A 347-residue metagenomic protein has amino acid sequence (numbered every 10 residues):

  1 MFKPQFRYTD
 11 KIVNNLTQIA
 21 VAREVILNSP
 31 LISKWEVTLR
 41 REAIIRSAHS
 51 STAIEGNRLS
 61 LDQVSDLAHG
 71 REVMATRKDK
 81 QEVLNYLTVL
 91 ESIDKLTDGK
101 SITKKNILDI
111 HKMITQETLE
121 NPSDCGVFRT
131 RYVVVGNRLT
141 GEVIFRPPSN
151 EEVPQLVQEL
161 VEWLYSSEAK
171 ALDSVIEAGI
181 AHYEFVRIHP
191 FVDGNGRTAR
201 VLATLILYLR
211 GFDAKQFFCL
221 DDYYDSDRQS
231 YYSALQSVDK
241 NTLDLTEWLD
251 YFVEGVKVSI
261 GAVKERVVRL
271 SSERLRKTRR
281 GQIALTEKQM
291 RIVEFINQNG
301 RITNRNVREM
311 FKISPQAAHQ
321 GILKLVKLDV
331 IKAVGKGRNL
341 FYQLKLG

Functional and structural regions predicted by a protein language model:
M1-G347: FIC/Doc superfamily catalytic core
